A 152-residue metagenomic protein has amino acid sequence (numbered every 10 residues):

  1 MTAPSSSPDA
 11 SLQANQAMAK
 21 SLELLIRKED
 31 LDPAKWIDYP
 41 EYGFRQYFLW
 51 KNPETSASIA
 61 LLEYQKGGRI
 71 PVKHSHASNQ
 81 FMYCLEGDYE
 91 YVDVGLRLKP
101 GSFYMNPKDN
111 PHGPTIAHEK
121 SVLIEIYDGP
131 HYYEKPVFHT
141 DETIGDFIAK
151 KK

Functional and structural regions predicted by a protein language model:
T2-S56, D141-I144, A149-K152: A short, N-terminal "cap"/entry segment at the start of jelly-roll beta-barrel domains of the cupin/DSBH fold
Q46-F48, I59-E63, F81, F103-M105: Conserved hydrophobic/aromatic beta-strand scaffold that supports enzyme active sites
A60-L62, I70-H76, D93-G95, P114-I116: Short histidine-centered beta-strand/loop micro-motifs that create catalytic or ligand/metal-coordination sites
Q65-G67, D128: Solvent-exposed residues in well-ordered beta-strands and their adjoining turns, especially edge/terminal strands
K66, S75-V92: Glycine- and acidic-residue-biased ligand/ion/polar-headgroup-sensing regions
R69-I70, G87-Y91, F103, H131: Short beta-strand segments in beta-sandwich/barrel cores
V92-P111: Short acidic-glycine-tyrosine-enriched beta hairpin
H118-K152: Double-stranded beta-helix
